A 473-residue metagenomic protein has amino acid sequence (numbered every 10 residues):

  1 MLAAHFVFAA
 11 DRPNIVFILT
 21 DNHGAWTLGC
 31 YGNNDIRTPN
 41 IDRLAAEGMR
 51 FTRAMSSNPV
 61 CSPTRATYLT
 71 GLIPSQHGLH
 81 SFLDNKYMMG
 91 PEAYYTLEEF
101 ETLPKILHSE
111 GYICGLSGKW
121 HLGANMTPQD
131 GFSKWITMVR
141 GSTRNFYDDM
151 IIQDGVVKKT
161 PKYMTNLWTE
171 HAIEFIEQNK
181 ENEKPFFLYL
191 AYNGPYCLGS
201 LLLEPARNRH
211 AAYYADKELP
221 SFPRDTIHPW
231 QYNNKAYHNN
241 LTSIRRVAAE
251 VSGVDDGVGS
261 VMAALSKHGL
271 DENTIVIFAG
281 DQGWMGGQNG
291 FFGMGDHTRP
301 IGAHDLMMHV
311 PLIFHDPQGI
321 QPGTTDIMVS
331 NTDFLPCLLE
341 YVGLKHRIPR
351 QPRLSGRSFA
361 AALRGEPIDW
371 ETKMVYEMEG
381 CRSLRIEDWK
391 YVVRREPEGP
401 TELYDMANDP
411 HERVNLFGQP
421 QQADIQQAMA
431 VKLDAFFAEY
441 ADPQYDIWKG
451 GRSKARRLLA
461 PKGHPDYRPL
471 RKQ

Functional and structural regions predicted by a protein language model:
A10-P13, T20, A25, R50 (+10 more regions): Long, internal low-complexity/basic segments
D11-V16, E47-T52, S109-C114, F132-S133 (+4 more regions): Loop/turn elements at helix/coil->beta-strand transitions in domains of secreted/extracellular proteins
R12-G24, R43-L44, Y68, L107 (+8 more regions): Beta-strand elements within well-structured catalytic alpha/beta cores of enzymes that handle phosphate/sulfate esters
F17-T20, G24-G115, M126, K134-D148: Active-site segment of extracytoplasmic enzymes that catalyze sulfate/phosphate-ester chemistry
L69, G141-K158, W230-H238, G259-A263 (+4 more regions): Substrate-binding rim/cap in mid-to-C-terminal beta-strand-loop elements of soluble/periplasmic
H80-S109, H121-E218, P223-A248, G450-K454: Formylglycine-dependent
H121, P128, S133-K134, V139-S142 (+7 more regions): C-terminal cap/loop subdomain of S1 sulfatases and analogous C-terminal strand-loop tails that border
P128-M138, L198-R207, A263-I320, V329-S330 (+1 more regions): Histidine-centered active-site microenvironments of extracellular/periplasmic hydrolases and transferases
